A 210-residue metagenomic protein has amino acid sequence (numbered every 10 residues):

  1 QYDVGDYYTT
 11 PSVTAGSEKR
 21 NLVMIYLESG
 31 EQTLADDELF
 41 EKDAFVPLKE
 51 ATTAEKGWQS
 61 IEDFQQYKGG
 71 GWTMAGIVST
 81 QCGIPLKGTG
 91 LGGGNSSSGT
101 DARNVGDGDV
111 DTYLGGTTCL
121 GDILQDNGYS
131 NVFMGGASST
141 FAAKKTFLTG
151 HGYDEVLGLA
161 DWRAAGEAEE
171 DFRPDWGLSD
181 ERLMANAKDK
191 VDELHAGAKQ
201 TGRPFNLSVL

Functional and structural regions predicted by a protein language model:
Q1-L210: Soluble catalytic regions of membrane-associated enzymes that act on cell-envelope and secretory-pathway components
